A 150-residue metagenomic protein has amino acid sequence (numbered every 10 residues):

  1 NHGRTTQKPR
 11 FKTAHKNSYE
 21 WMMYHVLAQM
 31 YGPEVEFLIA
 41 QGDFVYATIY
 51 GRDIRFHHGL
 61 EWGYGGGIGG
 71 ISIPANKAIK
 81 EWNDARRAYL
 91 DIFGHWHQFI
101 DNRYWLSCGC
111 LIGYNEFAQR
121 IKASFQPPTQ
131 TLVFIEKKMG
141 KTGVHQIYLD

Functional and structural regions predicted by a protein language model:
H2-T6, I54: Short, internal active-site loops enriched in acidic
P9-R10: Extended amphipathic alpha-helical segments with heptad-repeat/coiled-coil character used for oligomerization, fusion
T13-G42, Y50-D150: Conserved beta-sheet core of the metallophosphoesterase superfamily
